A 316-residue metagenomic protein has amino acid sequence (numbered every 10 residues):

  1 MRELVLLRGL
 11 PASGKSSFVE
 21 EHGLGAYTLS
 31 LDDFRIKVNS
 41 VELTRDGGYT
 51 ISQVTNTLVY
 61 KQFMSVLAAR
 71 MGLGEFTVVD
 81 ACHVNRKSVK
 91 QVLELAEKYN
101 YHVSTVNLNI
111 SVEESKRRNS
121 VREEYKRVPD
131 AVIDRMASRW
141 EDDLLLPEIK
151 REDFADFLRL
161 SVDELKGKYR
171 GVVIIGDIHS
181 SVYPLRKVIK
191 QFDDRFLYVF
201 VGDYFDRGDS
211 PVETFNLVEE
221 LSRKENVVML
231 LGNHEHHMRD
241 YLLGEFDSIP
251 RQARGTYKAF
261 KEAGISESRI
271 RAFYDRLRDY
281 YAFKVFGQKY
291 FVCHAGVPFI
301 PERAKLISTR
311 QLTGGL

Functional and structural regions predicted by a protein language model:
R2-R8, S13, G25-Y27, N109-G167: Conserved GTP-binding G-domain of TRAFAC-class P-loop NTPases and closely related GTPase folds
S16-E75, E114-R117, V121: Conserved substrate/cofactor phosphate-moiety recognition/catalytic segment in nucleotide-dependent phosphotransferases
L29, I174, Y198-F200, M229-L230 (+1 more regions): Residue-level marker for buried hydrophobic side chains located in beta-strands that build the well-ordered beta-sheet
D33, F76, G176-I178, G202-F205 (+2 more regions): Active-site metal-binding loops of divalent metal-dependent hydrolases
K37, V41-R45, M71, H83-E124: ATP-dependent NMP and nucleoside kinases share a basic, alpha-helical "lid"
N39, R86-V89, Y183, D209-E213 (+1 more regions): Short N-terminal helix/helix-N-cap motif within the alpha/beta-hydrolase-1
V132, M136, R207-F299, R303-L316: Active-site neighborhood of divalent metal-dependent phosphoester bond hydrolases
D156-L217: N-terminal active-site segment of His-dependent metallophosphoesterases
